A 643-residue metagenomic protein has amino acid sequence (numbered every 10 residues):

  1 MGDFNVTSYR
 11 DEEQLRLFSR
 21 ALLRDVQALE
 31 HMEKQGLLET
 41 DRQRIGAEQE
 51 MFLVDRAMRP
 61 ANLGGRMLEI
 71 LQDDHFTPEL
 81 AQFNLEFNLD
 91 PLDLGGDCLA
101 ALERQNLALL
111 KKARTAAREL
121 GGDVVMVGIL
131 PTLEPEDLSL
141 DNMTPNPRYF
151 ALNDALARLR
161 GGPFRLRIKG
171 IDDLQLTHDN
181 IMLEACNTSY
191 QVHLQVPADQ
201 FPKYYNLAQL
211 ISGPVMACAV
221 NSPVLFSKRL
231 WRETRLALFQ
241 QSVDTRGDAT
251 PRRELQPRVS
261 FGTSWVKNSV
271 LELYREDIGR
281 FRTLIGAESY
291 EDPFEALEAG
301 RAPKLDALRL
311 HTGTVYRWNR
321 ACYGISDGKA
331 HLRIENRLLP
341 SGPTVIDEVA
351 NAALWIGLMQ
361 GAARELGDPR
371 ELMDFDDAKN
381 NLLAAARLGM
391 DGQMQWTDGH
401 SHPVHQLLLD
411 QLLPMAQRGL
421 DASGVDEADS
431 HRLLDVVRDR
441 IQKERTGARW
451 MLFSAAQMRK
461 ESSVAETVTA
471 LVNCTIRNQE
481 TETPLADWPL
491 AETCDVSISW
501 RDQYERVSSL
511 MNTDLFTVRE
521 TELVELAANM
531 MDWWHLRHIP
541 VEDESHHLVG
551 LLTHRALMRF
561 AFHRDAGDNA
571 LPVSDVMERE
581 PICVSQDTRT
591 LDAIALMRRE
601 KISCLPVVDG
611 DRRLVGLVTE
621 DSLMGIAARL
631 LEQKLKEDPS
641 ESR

Functional and structural regions predicted by a protein language model:
M1-S499, S642-R643: Phosphate/nucleotide-binding catalytic core
D55, E542-D543, V608-D609: Short, acidic, Ser/Thr-enriched surface-loop or helix-capping motifs
G324, R364, W533, H563-R564: Conserved helix-loop functional segments at active or binding sites
A491-D514, A528, L551-I602, G610 (+1 more regions): Tandem CBS (Bateman) regulatory domains
T517-H563: Acidic (E/D-rich), amphipathic helical modules within compact regulatory domains
L536-R537, I602-C604: Short loop/turn microsegments at loop-to-beta-strand junctions
